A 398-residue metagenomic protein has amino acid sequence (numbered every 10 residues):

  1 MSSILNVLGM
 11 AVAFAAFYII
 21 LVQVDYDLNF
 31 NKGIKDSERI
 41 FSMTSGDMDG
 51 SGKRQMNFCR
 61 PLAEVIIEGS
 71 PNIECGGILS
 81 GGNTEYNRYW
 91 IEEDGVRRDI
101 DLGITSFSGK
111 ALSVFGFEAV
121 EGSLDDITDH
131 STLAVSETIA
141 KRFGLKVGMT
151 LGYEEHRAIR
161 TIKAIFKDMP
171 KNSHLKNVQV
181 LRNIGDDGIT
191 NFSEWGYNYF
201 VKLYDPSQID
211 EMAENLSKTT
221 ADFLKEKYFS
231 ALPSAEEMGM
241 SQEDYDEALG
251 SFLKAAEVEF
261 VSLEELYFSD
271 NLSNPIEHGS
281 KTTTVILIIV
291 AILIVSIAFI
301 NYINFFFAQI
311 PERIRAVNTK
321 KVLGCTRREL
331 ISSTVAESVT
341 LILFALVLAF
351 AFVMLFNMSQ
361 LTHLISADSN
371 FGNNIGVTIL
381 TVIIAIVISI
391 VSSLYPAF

Functional and structural regions predicted by a protein language model:
M1-L5, A298-L341: Intracellular coupling helices
S2, N6, T284-V285, E329 (+2 more regions): Residue-level signature of transmembrane alpha-helical entry/exit and packing/kink sites in multi-pass membrane
N6, D27, M43, I66 (+11 more regions): Generic structural signal for small/hydrophobic residues in well-ordered secondary structure, especially within
A15, E259, S338-F398: Small-residue-rich transmembrane alpha-helices
F17-T150, E154-A158, W195, D210 (+1 more regions): Structured, solvent-exposed hinge/loop segments at the ends of secondary-structure elements
L28-S37, N177-I184, F268-S269, N274-P275 (+1 more regions): Short juxtamembrane loops and helix-capping segments at transmembrane helix boundaries of multi-pass membrane proteins
T105-E121, V135-H278: Mid-to-C-terminal secondary-structure elements that act as membrane-proximal/extracytoplasmic interface segments
P275-I294, I375-L380: N-terminal membrane-entry
